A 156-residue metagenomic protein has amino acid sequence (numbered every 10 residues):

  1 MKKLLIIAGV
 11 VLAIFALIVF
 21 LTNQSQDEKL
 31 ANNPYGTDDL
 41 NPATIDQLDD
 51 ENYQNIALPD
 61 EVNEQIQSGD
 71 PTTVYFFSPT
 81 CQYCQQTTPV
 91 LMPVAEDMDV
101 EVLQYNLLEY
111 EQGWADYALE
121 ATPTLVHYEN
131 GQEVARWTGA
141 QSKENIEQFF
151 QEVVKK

Functional and structural regions predicted by a protein language model:
M1-D49: N-terminal targeting signals for export/organelle localization
L4, V126-K156: Non-catalytic, surface beta->alpha helical segment in thiol-disulfide oxidoreductase systems
D50-P71: A short beta-strand-turn-helix
I56, F76-S78, A95, D99-Q112 (+1 more regions): Thiol-based oxidoreductase modules, predominantly thioredoxin-like and allied folds used for disulfide exchange
Q65-P79, L91: Short active-site neighborhood of thiol/selenol oxidoreductases, capturing the structured segment around
C81-C84, L125: The canonical Cys-X-X-Cys-His
Y83-M98: Typically the conserved alpha-helix immediately C-terminal to a functionally engaged Cys/Sec in thioredoxin-like
Y117-V126: Structural micro-motif
